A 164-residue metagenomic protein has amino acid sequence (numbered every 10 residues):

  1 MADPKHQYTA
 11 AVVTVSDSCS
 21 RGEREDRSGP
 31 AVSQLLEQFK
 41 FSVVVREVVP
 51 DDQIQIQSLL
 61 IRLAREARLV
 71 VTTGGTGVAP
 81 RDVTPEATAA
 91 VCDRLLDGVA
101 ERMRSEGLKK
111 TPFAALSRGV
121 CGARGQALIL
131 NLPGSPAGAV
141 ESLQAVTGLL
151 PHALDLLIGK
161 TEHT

Functional and structural regions predicted by a protein language model:
M1-T164: Non-catalytic beta/alpha edge segments that cap or flank active sites
